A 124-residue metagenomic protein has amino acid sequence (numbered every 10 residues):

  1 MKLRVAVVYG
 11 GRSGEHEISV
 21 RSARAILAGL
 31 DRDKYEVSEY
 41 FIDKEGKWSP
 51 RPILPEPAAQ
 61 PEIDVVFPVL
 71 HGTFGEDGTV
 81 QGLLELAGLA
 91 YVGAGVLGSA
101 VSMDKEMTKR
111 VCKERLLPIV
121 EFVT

Functional and structural regions predicted by a protein language model:
M1-L97, V101-L116: ATP-binding N-terminal substructure of ATP-dependent carboxylate-amine bond-forming enzymes
E114-T124: Rossmann-like NAD(P)H-binding beta-loop-alpha module
